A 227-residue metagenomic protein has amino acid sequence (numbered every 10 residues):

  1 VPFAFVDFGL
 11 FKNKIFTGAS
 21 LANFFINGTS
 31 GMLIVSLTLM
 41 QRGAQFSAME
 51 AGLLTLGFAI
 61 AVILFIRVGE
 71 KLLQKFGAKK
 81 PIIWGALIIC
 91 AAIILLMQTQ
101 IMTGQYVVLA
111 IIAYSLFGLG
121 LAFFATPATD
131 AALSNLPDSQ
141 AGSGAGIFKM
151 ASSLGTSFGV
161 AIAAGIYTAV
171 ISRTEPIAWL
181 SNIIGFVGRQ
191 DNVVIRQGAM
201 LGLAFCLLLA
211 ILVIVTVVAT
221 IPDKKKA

Functional and structural regions predicted by a protein language model:
P2-T174, R196-V213, V217-T220: 12-transmembrane solute porter fold
L109, L180-S181, N192: Short, structured helix-loop boundary elements
T174-V187: Peri-membrane helix termini and adjoining interfacial loops of integral membrane proteins
G185-N192, T220-A227: Intrinsic disorder in cytosolic terminal tails and internal cytosolic loops of multi-pass membrane transporters
